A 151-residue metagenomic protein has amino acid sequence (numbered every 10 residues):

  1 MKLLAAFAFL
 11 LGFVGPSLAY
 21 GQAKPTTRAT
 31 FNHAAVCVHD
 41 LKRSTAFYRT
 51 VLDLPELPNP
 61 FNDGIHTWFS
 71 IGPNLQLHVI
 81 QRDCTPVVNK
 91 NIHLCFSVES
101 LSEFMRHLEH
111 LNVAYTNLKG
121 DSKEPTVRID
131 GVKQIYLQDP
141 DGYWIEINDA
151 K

Functional and structural regions predicted by a protein language model:
A5-P16: Bacterial N-terminal signal peptides
Y20-K42, I92-L94: N-terminal beta-strand motif that seeds the catalytic metal site of vicinal oxygen chelate
V36-Q76: Core segments of cupin and vicinal oxygen chelate
D40-K42, L94-D141: Vicinal oxygen chelate
D63, K90, G131-V132: Exposed loop/turn and edge beta-strand positions of beta-sandwich/beta-sheet ligand-binding modules
H66-E109: Mid-chain, structured segments of secreted extracytoplasmic proteins
F69-P73, L137-P140, A150: Active-site beta-strand termini and strand-to-loop segments that position acidic
R128-D130, N148-K151: Short beta->alpha transition motifs characteristic of CBS
